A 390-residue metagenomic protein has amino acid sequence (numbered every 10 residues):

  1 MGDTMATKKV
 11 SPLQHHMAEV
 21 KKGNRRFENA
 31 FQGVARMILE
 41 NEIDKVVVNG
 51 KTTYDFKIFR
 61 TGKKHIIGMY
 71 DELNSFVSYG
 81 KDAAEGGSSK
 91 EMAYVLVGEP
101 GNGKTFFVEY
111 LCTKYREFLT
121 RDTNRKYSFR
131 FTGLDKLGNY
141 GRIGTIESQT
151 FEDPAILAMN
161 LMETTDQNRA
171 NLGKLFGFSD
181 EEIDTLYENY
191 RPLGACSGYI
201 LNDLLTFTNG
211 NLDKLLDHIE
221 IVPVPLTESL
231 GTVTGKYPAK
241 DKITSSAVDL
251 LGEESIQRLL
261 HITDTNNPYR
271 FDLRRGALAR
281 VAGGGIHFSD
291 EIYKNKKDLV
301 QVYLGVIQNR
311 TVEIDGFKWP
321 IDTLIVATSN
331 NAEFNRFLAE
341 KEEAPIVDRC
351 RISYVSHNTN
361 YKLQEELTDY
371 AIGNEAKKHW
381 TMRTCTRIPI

Functional and structural regions predicted by a protein language model:
M1-I390: Conserved ASCE/P-loop NTPase catalytic core
